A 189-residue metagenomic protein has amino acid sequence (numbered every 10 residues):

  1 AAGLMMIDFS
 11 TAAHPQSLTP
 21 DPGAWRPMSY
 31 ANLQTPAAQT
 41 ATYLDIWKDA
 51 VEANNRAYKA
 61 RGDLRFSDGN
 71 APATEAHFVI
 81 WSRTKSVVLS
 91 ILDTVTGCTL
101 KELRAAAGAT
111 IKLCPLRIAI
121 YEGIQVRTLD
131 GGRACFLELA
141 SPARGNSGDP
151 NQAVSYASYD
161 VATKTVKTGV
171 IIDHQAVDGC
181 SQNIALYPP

Functional and structural regions predicted by a protein language model:
M5-Y58, D130-P189: Acidic, small-residue rich beta-repeat scaffolds with periodic aromatic anchors
R56, A60-I91: Acidic, glycine-anchored loop motifs typical of Ca2+
H77-A105, A153-V154, V161-I171: Acidic/hydrophobic-patterned starts of short beta strands in beta-sheet-rich repeat architectures
L103-I111, G132-C135, L139: Catalytic toxin/effector domains delivered as secreted proteins or via bacterial secretion systems
G108-Y121: Beta-propeller blade signature
A119-G131: Surface-exposed loop/turn elements that mediate protein-protein interactions on large endomembrane-trafficking
